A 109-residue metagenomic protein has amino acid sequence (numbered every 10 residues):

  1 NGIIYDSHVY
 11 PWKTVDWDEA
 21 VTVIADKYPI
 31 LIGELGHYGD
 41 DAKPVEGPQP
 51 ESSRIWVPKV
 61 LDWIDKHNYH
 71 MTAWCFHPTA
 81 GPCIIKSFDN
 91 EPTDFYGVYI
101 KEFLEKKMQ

Functional and structural regions predicted by a protein language model:
N1-Y69, I85-F95, E105: Extracellular glycoside hydrolase catalytic/binding regions
A73-G81: Short, solvent-exposed turn/loop segments enriched in Gly/Ser/Thr/Pro and often Arg
V98-Q109: Extended, charge-rich low-complexity interaction segments
